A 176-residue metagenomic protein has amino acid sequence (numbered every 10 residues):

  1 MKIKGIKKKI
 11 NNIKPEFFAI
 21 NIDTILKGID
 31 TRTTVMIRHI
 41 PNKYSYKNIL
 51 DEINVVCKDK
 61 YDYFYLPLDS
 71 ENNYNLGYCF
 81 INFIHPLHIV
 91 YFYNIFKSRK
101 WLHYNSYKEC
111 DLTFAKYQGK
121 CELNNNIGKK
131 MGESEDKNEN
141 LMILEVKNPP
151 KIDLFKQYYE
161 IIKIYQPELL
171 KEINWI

Functional and structural regions predicted by a protein language model:
M1-M36, P41-Y74, I84-I176: Long, polar low-complexity intrinsically disordered regions
